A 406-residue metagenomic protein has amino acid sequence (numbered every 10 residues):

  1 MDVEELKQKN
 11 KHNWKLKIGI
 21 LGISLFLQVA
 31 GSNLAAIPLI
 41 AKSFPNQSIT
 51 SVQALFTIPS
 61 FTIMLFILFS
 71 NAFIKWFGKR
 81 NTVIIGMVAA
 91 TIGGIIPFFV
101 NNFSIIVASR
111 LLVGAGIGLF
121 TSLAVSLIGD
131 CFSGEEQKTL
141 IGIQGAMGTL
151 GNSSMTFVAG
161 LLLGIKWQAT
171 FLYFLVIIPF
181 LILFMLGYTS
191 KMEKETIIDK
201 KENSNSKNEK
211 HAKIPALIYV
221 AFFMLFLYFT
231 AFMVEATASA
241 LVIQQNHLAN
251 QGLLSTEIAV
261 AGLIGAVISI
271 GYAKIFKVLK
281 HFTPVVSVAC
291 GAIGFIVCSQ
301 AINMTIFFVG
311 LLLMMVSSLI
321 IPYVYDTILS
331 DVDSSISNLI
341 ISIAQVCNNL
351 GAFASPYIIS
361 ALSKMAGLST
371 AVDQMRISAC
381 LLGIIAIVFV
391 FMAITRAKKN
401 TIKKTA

Functional and structural regions predicted by a protein language model:
N46, G78, F99-I105, S133 (+1 more regions): Helix-breaking motifs and short loop linkers at transmembrane-helix boundaries and internal kinks in secondary membrane
L65-N102: Conserved MFS/SLC helix-loop-helix module at the cytosolic interface between two early adjacent transmembrane helices
G93, S104-L112, T305-L313: Paired small-residue
F103, S109-G148: Cytoplasmic helix-loop-helix junction between adjacent transmembrane helices in 12-TM secondary transporters
I143-T189: Helix-loop-helix hairpin linking two adjacent transmembrane segments in secondary transporters
L217-A259: Extracytoplasmic gate region of multi-pass secondary transporters
H281-Y325: C-terminal transmembrane helical hairpin of 12-TM major facilitator-type secondary transporters
D331-L368: A late C-terminal transmembrane helix in Major Facilitator Superfamily
